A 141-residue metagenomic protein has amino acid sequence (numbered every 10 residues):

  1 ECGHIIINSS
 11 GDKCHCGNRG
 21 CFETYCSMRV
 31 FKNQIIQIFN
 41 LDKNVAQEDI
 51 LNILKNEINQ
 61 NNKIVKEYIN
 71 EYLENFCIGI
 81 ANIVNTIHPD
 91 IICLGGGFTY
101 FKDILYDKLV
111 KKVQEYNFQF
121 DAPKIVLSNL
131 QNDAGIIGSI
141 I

Functional and structural regions predicted by a protein language model:
E1: Structural signature of FAD isoalloxazine-binding scaffolds in flavoprotein oxidoreductases
I6-C14, N18-I141: ATP-binding/phosphotransfer module of carbohydrate and carboxylate kinases, centering on a glycine-rich
